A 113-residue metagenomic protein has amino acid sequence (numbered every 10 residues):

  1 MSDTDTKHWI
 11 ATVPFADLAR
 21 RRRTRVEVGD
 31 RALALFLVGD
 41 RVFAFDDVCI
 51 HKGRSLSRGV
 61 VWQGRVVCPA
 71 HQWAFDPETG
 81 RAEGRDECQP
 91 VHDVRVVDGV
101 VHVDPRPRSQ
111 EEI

Functional and structural regions predicted by a protein language model:
M1-Q63, P77, R81, P90-I113: N-terminal pre-ligand scaffold of iron-sulfur
C49, C68-H71: Short cysteine clusters
A74: Short helix-to-coil "ATP-lid" hinge immediately C-terminal to the conserved N-box Asn in the Bergerat
